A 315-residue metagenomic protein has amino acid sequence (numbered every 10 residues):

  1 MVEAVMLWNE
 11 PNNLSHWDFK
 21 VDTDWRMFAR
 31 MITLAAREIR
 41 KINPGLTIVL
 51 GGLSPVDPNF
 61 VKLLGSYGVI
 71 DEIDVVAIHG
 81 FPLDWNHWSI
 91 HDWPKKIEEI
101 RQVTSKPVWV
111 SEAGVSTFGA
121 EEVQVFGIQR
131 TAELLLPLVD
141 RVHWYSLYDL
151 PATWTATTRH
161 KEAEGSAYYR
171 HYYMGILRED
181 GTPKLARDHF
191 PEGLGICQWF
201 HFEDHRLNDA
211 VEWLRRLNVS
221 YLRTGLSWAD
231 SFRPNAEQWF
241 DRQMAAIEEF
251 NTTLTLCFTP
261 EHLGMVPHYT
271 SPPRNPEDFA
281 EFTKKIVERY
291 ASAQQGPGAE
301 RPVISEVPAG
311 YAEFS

Functional and structural regions predicted by a protein language model:
M1-V56, V211-S315: Substrate-binding cleft and catalytic face of glycoside hydrolase catalytic domains, especially the flexible beta-alpha
E3-L7, I48-G51, D74-I78, V108-S111 (+4 more regions): Hydrophobic faces of well-ordered beta-strands that scaffold small-molecule active sites in alpha/beta enzyme cores
M6, T23, A120-F126, R130 (+10 more regions): Aromatic-rich peripheral "rim/lid" segments of glycoside hydrolase catalytic domains that contact and position glycan
E10, K20, G80-F81, A113-G114 (+2 more regions): Cell-envelope and extracellular/periplasmic
N12, P55, L83, V115-S116 (+4 more regions): Residue-level marker for beta-strand->alpha-helix junctions and adjacent short loops that shape enzyme
R26, R30, T47, N59-E122 (+7 more regions): Glycoside hydrolase catalytic-domain groove-lining segments
L34-I42, L63-Y67, E72, E99-V103 (+10 more regions): Alpha-helical structural signal in soluble globular domains
V56-F60, D204-L207: Short, well-ordered alpha-helical microsegments
